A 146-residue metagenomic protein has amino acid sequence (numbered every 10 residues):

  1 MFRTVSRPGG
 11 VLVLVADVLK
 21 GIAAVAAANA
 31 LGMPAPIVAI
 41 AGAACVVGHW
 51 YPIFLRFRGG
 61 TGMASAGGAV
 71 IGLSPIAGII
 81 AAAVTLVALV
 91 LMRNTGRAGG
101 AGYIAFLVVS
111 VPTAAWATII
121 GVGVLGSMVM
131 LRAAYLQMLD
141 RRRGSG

Functional and structural regions predicted by a protein language model:
M1-K20, W50-A64, V90-A101, L131-G146: Interhelical loop and helix-boundary elements at the membrane-water interface of polytopic inner-membrane proteins
F2-V5, A28-L31, G48, M63-M92 (+1 more regions): Interfacial segments of multi-pass membrane proteins
S6-G9, P34-V38, M92-T95, A115-T118: Membrane-interface helix-boundary signature
G9-A44, G48-I53: Nucleotide and nucleotide-moiety/phosphate-recognizing core
I37-I40, A44, A64, S74-A77 (+1 more regions): Small-residue packing motifs within transmembrane alpha-helices
I79-I80, T95-Y103, T113-G126: Loop-to-transmembrane alpha-helix initiation sites
S110-G146: C-terminal membrane-associated helical module and adjoining short loops/tails
